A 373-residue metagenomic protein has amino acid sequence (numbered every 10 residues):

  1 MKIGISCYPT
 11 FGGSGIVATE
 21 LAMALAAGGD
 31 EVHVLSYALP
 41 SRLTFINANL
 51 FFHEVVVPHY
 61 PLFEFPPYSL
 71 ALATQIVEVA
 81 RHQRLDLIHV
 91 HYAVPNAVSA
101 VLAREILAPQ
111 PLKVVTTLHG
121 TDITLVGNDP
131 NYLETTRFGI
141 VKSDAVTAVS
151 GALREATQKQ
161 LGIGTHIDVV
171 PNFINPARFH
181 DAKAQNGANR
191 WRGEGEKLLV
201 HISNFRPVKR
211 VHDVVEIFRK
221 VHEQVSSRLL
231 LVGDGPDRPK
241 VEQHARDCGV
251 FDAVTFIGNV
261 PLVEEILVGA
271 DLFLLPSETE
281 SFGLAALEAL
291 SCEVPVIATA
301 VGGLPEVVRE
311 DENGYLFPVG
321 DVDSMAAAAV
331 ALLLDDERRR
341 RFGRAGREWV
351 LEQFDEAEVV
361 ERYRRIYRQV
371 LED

Functional and structural regions predicted by a protein language model:
T147, R192-F218: Conserved donor-binding/catalytic core segment of Leloir-type glycosyltransferases
A152, F173: Carbohydrate-associated surface elements
H180-G193: A short helix/loop element that forms part of the nucleotide-sugar donor recognition site in Leloir-type
E242-G258: Nucleotide-activated donor-binding/catalytic signature segment of Leloir-type glycosyltransferases, i.e., the conserved
N259, E278: Aromatic "clamp/platform" in nucleotide-sugar-dependent glycosyltransferases that forms part of the donor/acceptor
P295-A298, V308: Short hydrophobic beta-strand element within catalytic cores of glycosyltransferases and related nucleotide-activated
E310-D311, Y315-V322, A331-D336: Conserved acidic donor-binding segment of nucleotide-sugar-dependent glycosyltransferases
S324, A331, R338-Q353, V359-R365: A short, well-ordered alpha-helix in the C-terminal region of glycosyltransferases
